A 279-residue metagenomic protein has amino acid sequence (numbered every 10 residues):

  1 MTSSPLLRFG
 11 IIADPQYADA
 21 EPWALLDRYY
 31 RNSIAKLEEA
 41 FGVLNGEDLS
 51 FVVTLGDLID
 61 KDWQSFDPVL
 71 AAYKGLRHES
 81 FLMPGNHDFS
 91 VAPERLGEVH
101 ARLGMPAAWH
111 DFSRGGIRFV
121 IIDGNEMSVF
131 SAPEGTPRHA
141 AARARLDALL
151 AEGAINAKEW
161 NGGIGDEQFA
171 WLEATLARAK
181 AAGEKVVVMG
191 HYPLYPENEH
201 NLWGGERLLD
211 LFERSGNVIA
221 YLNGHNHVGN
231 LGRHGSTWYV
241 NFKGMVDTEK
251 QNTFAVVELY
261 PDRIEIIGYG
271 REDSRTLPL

Functional and structural regions predicted by a protein language model:
M1-D67, E167: N-terminal active-site segment of His-dependent metallophosphoesterases
I11-A13, V52-D57, S80-N86, I122 (+3 more regions): Active-site neighborhood of phospho(di)ester-bond hydrolases with catalytic His/Asp-centered motifs
P15-A18, L58-K61, N86-S90, N125-S128 (+4 more regions): Solvent-exposed loop/turn segments at secondary-structure junctions within structured extracellular/periplasmic domains
W23-L25, Q64-S65, N198-L202, P278-L279: Short, solvent-exposed loop/turn segments at secondary-structure boundaries
D27, G56-I59, K158-G162, P196: Second-shell loop/turn segments in exported
N32-K36, H200-G216: Short, motif-level signal for alpha-helix interfacial/capping segments enriched in acidic residues and aromatics/proline
L49, G183-E184: Short, high-confidence coil segments that cap the C-terminus of an alpha-helix and link into the following beta-strand
W63-A182, R207-N217, G232-I267, P278: Extended active-site neighborhood of metal-dependent phosphoesterases/phosphodiesterases
